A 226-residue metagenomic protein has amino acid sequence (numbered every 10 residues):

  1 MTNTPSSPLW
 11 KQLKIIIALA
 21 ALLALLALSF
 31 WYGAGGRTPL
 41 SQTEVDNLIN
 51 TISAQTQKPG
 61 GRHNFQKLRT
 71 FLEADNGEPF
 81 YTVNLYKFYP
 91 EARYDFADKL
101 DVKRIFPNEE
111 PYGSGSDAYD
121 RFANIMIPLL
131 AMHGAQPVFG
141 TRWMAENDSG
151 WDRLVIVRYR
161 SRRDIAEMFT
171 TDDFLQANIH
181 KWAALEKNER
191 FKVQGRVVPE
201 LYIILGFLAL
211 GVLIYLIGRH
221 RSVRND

Functional and structural regions predicted by a protein language model:
T2-D152, D164, Q194-D226: Short S/T/G/P-rich N-terminal loop/turn motif that feeds into the first structured element of a domain
T141-K192: Extracytoplasmic/lumenal ectodomains and periplasmic regions of secretory and membrane proteins
